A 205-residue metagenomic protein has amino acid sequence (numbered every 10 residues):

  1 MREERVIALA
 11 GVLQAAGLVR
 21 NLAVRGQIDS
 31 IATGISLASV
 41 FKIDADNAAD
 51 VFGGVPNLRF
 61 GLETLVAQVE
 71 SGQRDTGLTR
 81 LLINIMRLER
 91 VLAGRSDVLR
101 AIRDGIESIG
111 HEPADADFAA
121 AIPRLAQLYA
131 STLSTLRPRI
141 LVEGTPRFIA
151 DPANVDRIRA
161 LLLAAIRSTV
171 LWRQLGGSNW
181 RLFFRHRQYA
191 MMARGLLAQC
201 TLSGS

Functional and structural regions predicted by a protein language model:
M1-A67: Leu/Val/Ala/Ile-rich N-terminal alpha-helices, chiefly Sec-type signal peptides and the beginnings
R2-L9, F52-V55, D75-L78, S96-L99 (+4 more regions): Amphipathic, non-membrane alpha-helical segments in soluble helical-bundle scaffolds
I7-N21, R80-V91, A160-W172: Short, hydrophobic/amphipathic alpha-helical patches that form generic packing surfaces within helical domains
L18-I35, T79, M86-A93, I102-R137 (+1 more regions): Conserved mixed alpha/beta catalytic, RNA-binding, or beta-rich assembly cores of soluble enzyme, regulatory
G34-D46, S108-P113, F184-C200: Short, mixed-charge aromatic SLiMs
V40-D117: Long amphipathic alpha-helical segments with strong coiled-coil/leucine-zipper propensity
E112-S178: An internal, amphipathic alpha-helical element
R157-S205: Alpha-helical oligomerization segments
